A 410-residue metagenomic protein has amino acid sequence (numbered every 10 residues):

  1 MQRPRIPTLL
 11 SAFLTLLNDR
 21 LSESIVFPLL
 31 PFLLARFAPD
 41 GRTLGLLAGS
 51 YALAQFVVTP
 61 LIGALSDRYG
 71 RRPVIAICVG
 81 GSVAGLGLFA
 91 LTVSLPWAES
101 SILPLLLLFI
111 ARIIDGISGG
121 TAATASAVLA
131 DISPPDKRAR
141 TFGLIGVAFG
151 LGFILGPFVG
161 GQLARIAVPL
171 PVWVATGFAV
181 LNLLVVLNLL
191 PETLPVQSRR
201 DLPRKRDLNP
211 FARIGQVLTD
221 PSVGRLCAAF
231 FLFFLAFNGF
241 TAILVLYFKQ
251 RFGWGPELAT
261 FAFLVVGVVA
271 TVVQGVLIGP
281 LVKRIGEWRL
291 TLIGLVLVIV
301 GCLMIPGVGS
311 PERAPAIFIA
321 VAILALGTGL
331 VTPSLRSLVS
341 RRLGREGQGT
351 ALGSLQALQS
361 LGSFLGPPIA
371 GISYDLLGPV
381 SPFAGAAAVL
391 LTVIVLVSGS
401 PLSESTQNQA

Functional and structural regions predicted by a protein language model:
M1-R5, P191-A228: Juxtamembrane intracellular "pre-TM" segments in multi-pass secondary transporters
L17, G85, E99-G120, P315-L330: Hydrophobic core of transmembrane alpha-helices in multi-pass small-molecule transporters, especially MFS/SLC-type
P28-R42, A242-A259: Short amphipathic helix-loop junctions that connect adjacent transmembrane helices in Major Facilitator Superfamily/SLC
T59-G70, V273-E287, Y374: Helix-to-loop junctions at the C-terminal end of transmembrane segments in multipass secondary transporters
R68-V79, K283-L295: Cytoplasmic membrane-interface "Motif A"-like loop-to-helix N-cap segments of 12-TM Major Facilitator Superfamily
G80-S101, L297-P311: C-terminal ends and interior cores of transmembrane alpha-helices in multi-pass membrane transporters/permeases
F109-G150: Cytoplasmic helix-loop-helix junction between adjacent transmembrane helices in 12-TM secondary transporters
W288-L335: C-terminal transmembrane helical hairpin of 12-TM major facilitator-type secondary transporters
